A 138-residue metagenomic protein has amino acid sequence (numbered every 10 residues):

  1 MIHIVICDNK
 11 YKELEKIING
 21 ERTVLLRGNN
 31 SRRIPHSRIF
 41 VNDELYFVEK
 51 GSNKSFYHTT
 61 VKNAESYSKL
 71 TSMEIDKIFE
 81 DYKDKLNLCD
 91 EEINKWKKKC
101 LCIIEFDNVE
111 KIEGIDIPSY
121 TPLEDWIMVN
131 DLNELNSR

Functional and structural regions predicted by a protein language model:
M1-E21: Short beta-strand/loop turn elements enriched in aromatics
H3-V5, V24, L45, I103-I104: A broad, low-specificity signal marking well-ordered, structured residues that form hydrophobic/aromatic
C7-D8, N42, F106-D107: Intrinsic-disorder/low-complexity regions
K12-E13, T23, G28-H36, N53-F56 (+1 more regions): Contiguous surface segments at macromolecular interaction interfaces
H36-F47: Short coil-to-beta transition motif at edge beta-strands of beta-rich domains
